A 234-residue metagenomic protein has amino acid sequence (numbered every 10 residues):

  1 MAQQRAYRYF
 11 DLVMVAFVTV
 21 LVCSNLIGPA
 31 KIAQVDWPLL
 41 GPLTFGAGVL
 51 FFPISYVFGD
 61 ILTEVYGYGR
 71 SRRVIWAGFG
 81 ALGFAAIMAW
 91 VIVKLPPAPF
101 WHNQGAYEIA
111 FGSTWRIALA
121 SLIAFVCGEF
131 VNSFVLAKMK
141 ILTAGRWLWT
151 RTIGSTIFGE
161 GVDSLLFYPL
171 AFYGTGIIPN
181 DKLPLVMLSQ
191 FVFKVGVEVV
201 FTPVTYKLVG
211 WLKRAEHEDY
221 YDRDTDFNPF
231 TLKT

Functional and structural regions predicted by a protein language model:
M1-A16: N-terminal membrane topogenic signal
V18-Q34: Alpha-helical transmembrane segments of multi-pass membrane proteins
G28, I32, A85-V93, G128 (+4 more regions): Alpha-helical transmembrane segments and their lipid-water interface positions in multi-pass membrane proteins
P42-F52: Structural signature of hydrophobic alpha-helical transmembrane segments
L50-I61: Central hydrophobic cores of alpha-helical transmembrane segments in multi-pass inner-membrane proteins across all
V91-R116: Membrane-interface interhelical connector segments
L142-G161: Internal alpha-helical transmembrane segments of multi-pass membrane proteins
V209-T234: Short, highly charged, low-complexity non-transmembrane loops/tails of multi-pass membrane proteins
